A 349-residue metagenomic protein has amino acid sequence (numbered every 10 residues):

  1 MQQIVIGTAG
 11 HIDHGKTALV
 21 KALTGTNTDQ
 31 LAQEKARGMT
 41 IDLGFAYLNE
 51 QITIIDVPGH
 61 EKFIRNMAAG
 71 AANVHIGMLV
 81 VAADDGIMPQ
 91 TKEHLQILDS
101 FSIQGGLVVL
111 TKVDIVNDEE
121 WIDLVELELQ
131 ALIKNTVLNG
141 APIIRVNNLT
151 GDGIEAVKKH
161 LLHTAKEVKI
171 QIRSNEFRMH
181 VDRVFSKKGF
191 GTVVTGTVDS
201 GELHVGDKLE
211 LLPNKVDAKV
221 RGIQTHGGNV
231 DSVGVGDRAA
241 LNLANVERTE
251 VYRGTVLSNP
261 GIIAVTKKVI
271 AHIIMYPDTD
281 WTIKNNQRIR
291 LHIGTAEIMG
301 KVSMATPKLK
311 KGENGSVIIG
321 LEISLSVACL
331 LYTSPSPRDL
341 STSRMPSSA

Functional and structural regions predicted by a protein language model:
M1-Q33, G44-L48: Conserved G1/Walker A P-loop phosphate-binding module
Q30-I76: Switch I (G2) and immediately adjacent beta-strands of P-loop GTPase domains
H60-E61, D84-I87, K112-V116, N148-D152 (+1 more regions): Conserved nucleotide-binding/hydrolysis micro-motifs of P-loop NTPases
N73-K92, Q104-L107, V113-W121: Conserved Switch II/interswitch segment of TRAFAC-class P-loop GTPases
V113-V137: GTPase G-domain guanine-specificity segment
A131-P277: Conserved catalytic-core segments of large NTP-driven translation/proteostasis enzymes
S258-A328: Basic, glycine-rich polyanion-binding accessory segments appended to enzymes
Y332-D339: Conserved small/polar residues in nucleotide/adenosyl-binding loops
